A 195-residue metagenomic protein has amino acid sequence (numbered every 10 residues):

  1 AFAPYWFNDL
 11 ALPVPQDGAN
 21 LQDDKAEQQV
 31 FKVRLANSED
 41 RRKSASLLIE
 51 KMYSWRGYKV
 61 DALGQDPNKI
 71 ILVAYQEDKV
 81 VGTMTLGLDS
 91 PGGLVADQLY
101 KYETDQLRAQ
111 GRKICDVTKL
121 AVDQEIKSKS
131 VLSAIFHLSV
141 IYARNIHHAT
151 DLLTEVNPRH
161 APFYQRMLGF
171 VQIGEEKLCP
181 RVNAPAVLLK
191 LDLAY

Functional and structural regions predicted by a protein language model:
A1-E39: Conserved N-terminal entry element of GNAT/NAT acetyltransferase domains
N8-P13, K59, Q106, F170: A generic structural signal for solvent-exposed, polar alpha-helical segments
K25-R112, V122-Q124, I141, N145-I146 (+2 more regions): A conserved beta-strand-loop-helix scaffold within acyl/acetyltransferase catalytic domains
A96-Y195: Acyl-donor binding region in acyl/amide transferases
